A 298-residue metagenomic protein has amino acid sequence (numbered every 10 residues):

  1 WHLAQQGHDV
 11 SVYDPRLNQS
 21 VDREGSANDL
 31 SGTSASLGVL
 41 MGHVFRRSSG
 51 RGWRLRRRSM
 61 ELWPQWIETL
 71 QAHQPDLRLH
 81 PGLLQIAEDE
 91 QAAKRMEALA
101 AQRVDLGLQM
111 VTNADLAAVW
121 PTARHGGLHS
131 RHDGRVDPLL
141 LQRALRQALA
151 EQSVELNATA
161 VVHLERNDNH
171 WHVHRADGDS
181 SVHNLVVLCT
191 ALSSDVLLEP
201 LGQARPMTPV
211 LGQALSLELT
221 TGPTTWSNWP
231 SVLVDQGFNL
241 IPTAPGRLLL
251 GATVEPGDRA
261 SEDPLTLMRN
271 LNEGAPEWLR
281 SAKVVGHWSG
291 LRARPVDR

Functional and structural regions predicted by a protein language model:
W1-Q6, V12-P15, S34-G42, Q74-L79 (+1 more regions): Active-site substrate-recognition segment that forms the wall of the catalytic cavity or substrate channel
H8-V10, G107-L108, V186-C189: Hydrophobic anchor at the start of a short beta-strand that flanks the dinucleotide cofactor-binding loop
L17-Q19, A27: Helix N-cap at the beta1-alpha1 junction of Rossmann-like dinucleotide-binding domains, i.e., the first residues
A35, V119-H125, E165-H172, S181 (+1 more regions): A short, glycine/Asx- and small/polar-enriched loop/turn that sits immediately N-terminal to a beta-strand
L37-V119: Dinucleotide-binding Rossmann-like beta1-alpha1 core, especially the glycine-rich loop that anchors the ADP
R46-R47, Q74-Q85, M110-E151, T253-P256: Helix-loop-beta segment of a Rossmann-like dinucleotide-binding subdomain
I86, L164, N239-P242: A structural signal for short hydrophobic beta-strand segments in well-ordered beta-sheet cores
L128-A176, L185, C189, S194-V196: Helical element adjacent to the flavin cofactor pocket in flavoenzyme catalytic cores
